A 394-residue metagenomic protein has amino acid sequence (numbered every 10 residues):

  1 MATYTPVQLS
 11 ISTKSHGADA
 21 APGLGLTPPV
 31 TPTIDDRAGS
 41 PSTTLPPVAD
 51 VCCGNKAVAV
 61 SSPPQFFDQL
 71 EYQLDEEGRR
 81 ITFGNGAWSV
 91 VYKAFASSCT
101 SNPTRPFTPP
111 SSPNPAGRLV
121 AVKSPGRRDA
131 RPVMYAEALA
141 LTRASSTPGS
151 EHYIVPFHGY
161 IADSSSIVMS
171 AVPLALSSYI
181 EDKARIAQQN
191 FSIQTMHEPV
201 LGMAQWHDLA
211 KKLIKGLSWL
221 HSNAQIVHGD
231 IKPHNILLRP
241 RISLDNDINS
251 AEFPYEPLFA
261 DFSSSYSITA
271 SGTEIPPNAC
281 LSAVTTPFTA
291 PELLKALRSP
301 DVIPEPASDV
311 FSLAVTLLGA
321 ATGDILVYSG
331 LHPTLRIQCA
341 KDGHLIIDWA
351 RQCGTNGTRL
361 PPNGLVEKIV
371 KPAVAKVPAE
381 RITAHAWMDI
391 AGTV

Functional and structural regions predicted by a protein language model:
A2-T82: Juxta-kinase regulatory segment immediately upstream of eukaryotic protein kinase catalytic domains
A87-L139, R143: ATP-binding glycine-rich loop module of kinase domains
P156-S165: Short beta-strand micro-motifs within the conserved protein kinase catalytic domain, predominantly in the N-lobe
V172-I193: Structural motif in protein kinase domains
L209-A210: Activation segment signature within eukaryotic-like protein kinase domains
H234-F288: Activation segment/activation loop of eukaryotic-type protein kinase catalytic domains
L293-T358: Conserved C-lobe activation region of Hanks-type protein kinase-like domains
V374-A386: A conserved short helix/loop substructure at the end of the activation segment of eukaryotic-like protein kinase domains
